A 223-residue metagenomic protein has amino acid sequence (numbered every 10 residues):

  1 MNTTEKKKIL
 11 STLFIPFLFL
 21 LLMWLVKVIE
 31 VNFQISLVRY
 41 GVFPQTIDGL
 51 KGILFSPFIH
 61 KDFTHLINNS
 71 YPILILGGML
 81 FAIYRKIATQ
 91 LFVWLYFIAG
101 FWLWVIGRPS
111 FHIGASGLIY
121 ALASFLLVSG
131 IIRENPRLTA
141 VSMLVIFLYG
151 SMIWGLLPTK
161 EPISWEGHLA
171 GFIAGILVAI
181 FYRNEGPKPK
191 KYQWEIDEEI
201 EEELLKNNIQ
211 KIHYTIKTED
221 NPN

Functional and structural regions predicted by a protein language model:
M1-K8, L156-N223: C-terminal transmembrane module of polytopic alpha-helical membrane proteins
I9-L91, F97, W104-H112: N-terminal TM1-TM2 helical hairpin plus the immediately adjacent luminal interfacial "cap"
M23, L54, H65, G117 (+2 more regions): Divalent metal-coordination and catalytic microenvironments
W24-K27, V31, G100, W104 (+2 more regions): Transmembrane alpha-helical segments of multi-pass membrane transport proteins and ion-pumping complexes
I67-Y84, A121-I132, I173-E185: Membrane-interfacial alpha-helical segments at the cytosolic side of multi-pass membrane proteins
V93-I98, T139-Y149: Central hydrophobic cores of alpha-helical transmembrane segments in multi-pass integral membrane proteins
W94-F97, L118-A123: Hydrophobic alpha-helical segments embedded in the membrane of multi-pass proteins
L103-I119, I153-L169: Interfacial helix-loop-helix junctions of multi-pass membrane proteins
